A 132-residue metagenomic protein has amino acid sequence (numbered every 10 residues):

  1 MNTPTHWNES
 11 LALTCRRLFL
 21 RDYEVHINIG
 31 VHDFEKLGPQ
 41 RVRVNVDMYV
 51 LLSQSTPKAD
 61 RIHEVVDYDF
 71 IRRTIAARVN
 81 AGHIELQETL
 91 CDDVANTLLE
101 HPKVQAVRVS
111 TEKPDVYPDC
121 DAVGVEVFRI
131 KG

Functional and structural regions predicted by a protein language model:
M1-G132: N-terminal, polar/charged subdomain of small-to-medium soluble alpha/beta proteins
